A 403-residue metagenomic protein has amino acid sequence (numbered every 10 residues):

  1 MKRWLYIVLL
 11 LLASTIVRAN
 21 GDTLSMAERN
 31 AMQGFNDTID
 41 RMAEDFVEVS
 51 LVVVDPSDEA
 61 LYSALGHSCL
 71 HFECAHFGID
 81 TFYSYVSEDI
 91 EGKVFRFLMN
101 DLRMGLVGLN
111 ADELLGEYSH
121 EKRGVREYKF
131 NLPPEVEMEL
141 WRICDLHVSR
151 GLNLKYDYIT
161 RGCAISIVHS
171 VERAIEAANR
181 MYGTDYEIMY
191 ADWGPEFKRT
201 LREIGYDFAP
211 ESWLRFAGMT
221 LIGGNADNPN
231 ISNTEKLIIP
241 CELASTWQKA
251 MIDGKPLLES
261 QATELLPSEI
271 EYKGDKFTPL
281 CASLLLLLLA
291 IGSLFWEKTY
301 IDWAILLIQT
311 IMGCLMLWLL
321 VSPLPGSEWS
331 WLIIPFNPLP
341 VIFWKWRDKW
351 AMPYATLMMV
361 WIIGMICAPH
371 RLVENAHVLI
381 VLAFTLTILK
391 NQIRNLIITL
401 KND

Functional and structural regions predicted by a protein language model:
W4-A13: Sec-dependent N-terminal signal peptides
A13-A19: C-terminal segment of classical bacterial N-terminal signal peptides
G21-T23, A27, L146-D403: Activation targets extended, charge/polar-rich intrinsically disordered C-terminal tails
N30-S50: Short, Gly/Pro- and small/polar-rich lid/capping loops
D45-R123: Glycine-rich catalytic cores of cysteine/serine-nucleophile enzymes that process amide/ester linkages in cell-envelope
D58-E59, R123-N131, V148-Y158: Second-shell loop/turn segments in exported
E135-C144: Short, charged, amphipathic alpha-helices and their helix-cap/turn boundaries
